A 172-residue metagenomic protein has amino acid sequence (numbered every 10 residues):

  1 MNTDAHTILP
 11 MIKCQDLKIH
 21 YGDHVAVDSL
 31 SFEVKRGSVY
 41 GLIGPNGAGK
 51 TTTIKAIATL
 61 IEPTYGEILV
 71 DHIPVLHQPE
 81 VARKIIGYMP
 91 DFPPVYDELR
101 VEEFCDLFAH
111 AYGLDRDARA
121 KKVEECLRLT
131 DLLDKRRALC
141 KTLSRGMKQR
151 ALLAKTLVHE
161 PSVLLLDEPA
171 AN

Functional and structural regions predicted by a protein language model:
P45-G49: Walker A (P-loop) phosphate-binding loop of ABC-type ATPase nucleotide-binding domains
G66-H77, V81-A82: Conserved ABC transporter NBD signature motif
D106, H110, D117-K135: Conserved ABC ATPase "signature" region
L153: Hydrophobic anchor residue at the start of the ABC signature
V158-S162: A short, proline-enriched helix->beta-strand linker immediately N-terminal to the Walker B motif in ABC-type P-loop
L164-D167: Catalytic Walker B motif of ABC-type/P-loop ATPase nucleotide-binding domains
